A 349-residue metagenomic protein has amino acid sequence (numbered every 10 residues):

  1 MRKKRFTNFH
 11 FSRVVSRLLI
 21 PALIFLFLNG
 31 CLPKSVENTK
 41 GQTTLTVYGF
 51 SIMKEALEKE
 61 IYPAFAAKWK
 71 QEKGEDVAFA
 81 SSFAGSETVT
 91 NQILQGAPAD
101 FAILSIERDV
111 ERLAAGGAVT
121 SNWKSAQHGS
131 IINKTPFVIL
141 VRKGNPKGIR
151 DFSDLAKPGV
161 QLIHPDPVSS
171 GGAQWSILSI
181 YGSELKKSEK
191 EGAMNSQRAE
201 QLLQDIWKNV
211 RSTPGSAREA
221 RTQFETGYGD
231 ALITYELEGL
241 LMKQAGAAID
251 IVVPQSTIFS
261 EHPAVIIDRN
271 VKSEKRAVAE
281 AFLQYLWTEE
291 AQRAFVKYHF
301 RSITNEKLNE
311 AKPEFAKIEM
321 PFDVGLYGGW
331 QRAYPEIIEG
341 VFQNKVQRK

Functional and structural regions predicted by a protein language model:
M1-T43: Short, low-complexity disordered leader/linker segments with a strong preference for bacterial N-terminal type II
C31-G116, K124-A126, K349: Early extracytoplasmic/lumenal segment of secretory-pathway proteins
I52-E55, S86-V89, R108-E111, G144-K147 (+5 more regions): Solvent-exposed loop/turn segments at secondary-structure junctions within structured extracellular/periplasmic domains
G96-A102, V160, T226-A231: Alpha-to-beta junction loops
A114-K186: A conserved helix-loop-strand patch within extracytoplasmic ligand-binding domains of the periplasmic binding
I131-I139, E200-W207, P214, A245-V271 (+2 more regions): Periplasmic-binding protein-like
S188-P254: Ligand-binding pocket segment of bilobal, Venus flytrap-like solute-binding proteins
V271-K349: Extracellular/periplasmic juxtamembrane helices and adjacent flexible linkers that interface with membrane partners
